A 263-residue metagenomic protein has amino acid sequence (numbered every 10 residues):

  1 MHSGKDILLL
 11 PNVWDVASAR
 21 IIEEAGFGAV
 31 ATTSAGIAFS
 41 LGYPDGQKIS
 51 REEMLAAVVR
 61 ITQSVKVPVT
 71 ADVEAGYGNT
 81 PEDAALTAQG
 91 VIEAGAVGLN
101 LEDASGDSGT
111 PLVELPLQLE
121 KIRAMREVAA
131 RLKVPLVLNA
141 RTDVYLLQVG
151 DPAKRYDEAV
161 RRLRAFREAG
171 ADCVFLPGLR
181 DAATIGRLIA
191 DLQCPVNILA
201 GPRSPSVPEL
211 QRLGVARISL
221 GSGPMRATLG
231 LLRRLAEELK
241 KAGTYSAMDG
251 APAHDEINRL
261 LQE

Functional and structural regions predicted by a protein language model:
M1-L220, A227-R233: Alpha/beta enzyme core
G223-E263: Extended, intrinsically disordered, low-complexity segments
